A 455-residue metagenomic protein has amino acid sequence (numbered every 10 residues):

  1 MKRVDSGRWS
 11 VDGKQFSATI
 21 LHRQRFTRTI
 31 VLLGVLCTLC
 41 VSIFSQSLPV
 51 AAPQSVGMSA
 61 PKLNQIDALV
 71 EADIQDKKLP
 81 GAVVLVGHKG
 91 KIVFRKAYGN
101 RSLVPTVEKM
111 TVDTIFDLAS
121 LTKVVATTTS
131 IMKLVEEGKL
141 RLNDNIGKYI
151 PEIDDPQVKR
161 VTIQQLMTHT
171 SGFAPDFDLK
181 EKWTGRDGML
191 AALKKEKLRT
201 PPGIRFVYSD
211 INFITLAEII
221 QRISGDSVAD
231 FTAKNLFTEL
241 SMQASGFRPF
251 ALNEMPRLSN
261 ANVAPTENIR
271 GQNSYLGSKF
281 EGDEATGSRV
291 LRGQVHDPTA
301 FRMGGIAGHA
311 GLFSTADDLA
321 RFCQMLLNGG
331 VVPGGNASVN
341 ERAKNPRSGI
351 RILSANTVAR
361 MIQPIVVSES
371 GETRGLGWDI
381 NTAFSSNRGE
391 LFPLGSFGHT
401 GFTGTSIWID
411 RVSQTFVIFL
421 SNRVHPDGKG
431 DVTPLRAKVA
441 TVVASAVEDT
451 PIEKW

Functional and structural regions predicted by a protein language model:
M1-F44, P333-G349: Intrinsic disorder/low-complexity segments
A51-F116, K139-R141, G188-A191, K195-E196: Short, conserved catalytic-motif segment at the N-terminal edge
S59, K123, T315: Short, conserved phosphate/pyrophosphate- and ester-handling motifs at nucleotide-, phospho-/glycolipid
N64-V70, V84, G90, F116-N143 (+3 more regions): Active-site SXXK
V83-L85, V93-R95, D117, Q165-M167 (+3 more regions): Structural recognition of the beta-strand scaffold that forms the well-ordered cores of secreted hydrolase catalytic
S102, P156-G335, N345-L394: Short, surface-exposed loop or secondary-structure junction motifs that flank catalytic or metal-binding residues
R141-P156, T238-L240: Short, glycine/proline-biased beta-turn/loop segments that scaffold the active-site neighborhood
H399-W455: Structured C-terminal helix/loop/strand segments within mature extracytoplasmic catalytic/sensor domains
